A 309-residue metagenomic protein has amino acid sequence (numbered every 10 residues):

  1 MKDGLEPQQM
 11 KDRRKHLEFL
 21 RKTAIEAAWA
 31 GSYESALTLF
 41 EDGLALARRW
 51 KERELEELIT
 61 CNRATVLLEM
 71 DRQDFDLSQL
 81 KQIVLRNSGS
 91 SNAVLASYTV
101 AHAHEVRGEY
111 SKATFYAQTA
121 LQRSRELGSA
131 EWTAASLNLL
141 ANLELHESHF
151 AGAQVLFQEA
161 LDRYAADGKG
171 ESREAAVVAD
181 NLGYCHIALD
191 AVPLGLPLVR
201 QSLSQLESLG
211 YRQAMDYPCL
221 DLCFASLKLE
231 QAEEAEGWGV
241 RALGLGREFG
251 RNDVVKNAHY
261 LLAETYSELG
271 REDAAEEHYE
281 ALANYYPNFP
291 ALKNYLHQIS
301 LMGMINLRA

Functional and structural regions predicted by a protein language model:
M1-K11, T38, D42-A45, F75-V84 (+1 more regions): Repeat-mediated protein-protein interaction surfaces in helical alpha-solenoids
M1-K22, E248-A309: C-terminal non-catalytic interaction modules
Q9-K11, A30, R48-E52, R86-S90 (+5 more regions): Short coil/turn linkers that connect adjacent helices within long alpha-helical scaffolds, especially alpha-solenoid
R21-W29, L58-E69, L95-V106, E131-H146 (+3 more regions): Conserved alpha-helical positions within TPR/SEL1-like repeat arrays
